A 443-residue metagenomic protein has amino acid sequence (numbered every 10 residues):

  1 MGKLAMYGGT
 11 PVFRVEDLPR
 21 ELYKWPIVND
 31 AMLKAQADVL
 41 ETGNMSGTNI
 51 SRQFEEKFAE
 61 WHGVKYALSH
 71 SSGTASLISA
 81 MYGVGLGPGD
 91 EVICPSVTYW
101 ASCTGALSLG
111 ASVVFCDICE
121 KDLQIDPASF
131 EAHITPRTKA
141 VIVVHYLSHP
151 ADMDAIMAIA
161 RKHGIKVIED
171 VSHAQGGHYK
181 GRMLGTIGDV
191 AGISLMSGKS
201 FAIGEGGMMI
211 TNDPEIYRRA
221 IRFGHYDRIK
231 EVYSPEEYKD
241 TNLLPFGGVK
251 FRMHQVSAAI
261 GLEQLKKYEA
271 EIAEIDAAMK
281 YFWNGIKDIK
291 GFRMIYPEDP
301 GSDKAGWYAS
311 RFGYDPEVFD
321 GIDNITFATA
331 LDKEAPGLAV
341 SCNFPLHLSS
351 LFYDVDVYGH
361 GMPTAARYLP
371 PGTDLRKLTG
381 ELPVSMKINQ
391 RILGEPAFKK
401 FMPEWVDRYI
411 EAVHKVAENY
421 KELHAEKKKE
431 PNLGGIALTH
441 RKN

Functional and structural regions predicted by a protein language model:
M1-G83, G87, S108, R161 (+3 more regions): Conserved PLP-binding active-site segment in aminotransferase class I/II-type PLP enzymes
R52-E56, V64-K65, A128, A140-V144 (+5 more regions): PLP-dependent aminotransferase class I/II
L68, I93, V114, V167-I168 (+3 more regions): Structural detector of well-ordered beta-strand residues that form the stable sheet scaffold of enzyme domains
Y82-V171, H178: PLP-dependent aminotransferase-like
K166-I168, V190, I392-G394: Structural preference for beta-strand elements that scaffold enzyme active sites
E169-I203, V232, D240-P245: Conserved active-site segment immediately N-terminal to the catalytic lysine that forms the internal aldimine
I193-S194, G207-D213: Short beta-strand-to-turn element immediately C-terminal to the catalytic PLP-Schiff-base lysine in fold type I
